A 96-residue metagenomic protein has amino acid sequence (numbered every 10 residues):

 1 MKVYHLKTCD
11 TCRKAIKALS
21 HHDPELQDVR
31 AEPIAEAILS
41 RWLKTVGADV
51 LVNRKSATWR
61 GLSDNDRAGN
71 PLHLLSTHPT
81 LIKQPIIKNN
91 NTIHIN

Functional and structural regions predicted by a protein language model:
M1-E32: Local sequence-structure signature of Cys/Sec-based thiol-disulfide redox active-site neighborhoods
V29-N96: Thiol/selenol-based redox catalytic cores and closely related redox-interacting motifs
